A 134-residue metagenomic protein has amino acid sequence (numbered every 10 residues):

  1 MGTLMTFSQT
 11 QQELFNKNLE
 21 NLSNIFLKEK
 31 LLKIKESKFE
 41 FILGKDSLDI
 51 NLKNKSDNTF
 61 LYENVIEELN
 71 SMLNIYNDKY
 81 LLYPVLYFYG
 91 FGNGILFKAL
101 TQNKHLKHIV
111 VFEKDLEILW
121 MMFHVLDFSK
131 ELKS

Functional and structural regions predicted by a protein language model:
M1-S134: N-terminal donor/sugar-recognition subdomains of glycan-related enzymes, prototypically the membrane-proximal stem
